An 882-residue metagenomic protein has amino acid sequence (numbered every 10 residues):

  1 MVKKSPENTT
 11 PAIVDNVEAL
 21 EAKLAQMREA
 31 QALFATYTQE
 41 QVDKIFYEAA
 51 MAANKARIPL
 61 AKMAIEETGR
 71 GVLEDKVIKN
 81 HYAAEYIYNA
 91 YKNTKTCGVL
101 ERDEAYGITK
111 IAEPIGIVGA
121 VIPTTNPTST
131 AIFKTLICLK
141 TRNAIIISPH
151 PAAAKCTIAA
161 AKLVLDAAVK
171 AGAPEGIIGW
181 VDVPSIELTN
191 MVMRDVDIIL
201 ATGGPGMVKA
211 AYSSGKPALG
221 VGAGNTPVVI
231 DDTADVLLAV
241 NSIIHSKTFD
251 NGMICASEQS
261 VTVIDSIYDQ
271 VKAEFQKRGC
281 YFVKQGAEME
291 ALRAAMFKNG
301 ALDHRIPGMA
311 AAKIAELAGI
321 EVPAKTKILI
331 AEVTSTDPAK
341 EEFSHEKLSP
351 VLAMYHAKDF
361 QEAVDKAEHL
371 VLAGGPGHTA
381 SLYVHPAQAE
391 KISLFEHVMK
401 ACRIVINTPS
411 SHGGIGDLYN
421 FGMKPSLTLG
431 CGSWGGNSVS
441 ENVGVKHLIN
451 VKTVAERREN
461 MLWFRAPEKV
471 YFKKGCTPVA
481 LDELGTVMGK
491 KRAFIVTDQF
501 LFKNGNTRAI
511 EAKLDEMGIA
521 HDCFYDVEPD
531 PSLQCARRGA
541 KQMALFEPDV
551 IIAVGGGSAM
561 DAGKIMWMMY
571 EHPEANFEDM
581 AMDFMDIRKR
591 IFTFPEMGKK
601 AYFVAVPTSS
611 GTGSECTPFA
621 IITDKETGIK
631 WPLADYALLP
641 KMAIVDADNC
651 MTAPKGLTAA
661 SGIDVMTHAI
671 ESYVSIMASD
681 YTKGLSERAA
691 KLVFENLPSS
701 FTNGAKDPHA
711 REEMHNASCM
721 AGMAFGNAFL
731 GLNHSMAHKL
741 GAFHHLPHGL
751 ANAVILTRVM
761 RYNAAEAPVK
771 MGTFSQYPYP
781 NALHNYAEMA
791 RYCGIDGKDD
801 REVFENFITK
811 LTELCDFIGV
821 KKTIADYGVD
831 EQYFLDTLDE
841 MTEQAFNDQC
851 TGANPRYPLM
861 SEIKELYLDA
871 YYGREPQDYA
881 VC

Functional and structural regions predicted by a protein language model:
V2-K110, I137, K277: N-terminal Rossmann-like NAD(P)+-binding subdomain of aldehyde/semialdehyde dehydrogenases
V14-N16, I132, V208-P338: ALDH superfamily catalytic-core signature
A35, I320-N460: Conserved C-terminal structural/oligomerization subdomain of aldehyde/semialdehyde dehydrogenase
V99-L238: Rossmann-like NAD(P) dinucleotide-binding subdomain of oxidoreductase/dehydrogenase enzymes
A160, Q534-D648: Glycine/threonine-rich beta-strand-loop-alpha-helix active-site module that forms ligand/phosphate-binding
K277, C616-A728: Carboxylate- and glycine-rich phosphate/diphosphate-binding segment that chelates Mg2+/Mn2+
M461-V550, I824-A825: ATP/NTP phosphate-donor binding region
F743, L750-F834, P876, V881-C882: Gly/Pro-rich interdomain helix-loop hinge
